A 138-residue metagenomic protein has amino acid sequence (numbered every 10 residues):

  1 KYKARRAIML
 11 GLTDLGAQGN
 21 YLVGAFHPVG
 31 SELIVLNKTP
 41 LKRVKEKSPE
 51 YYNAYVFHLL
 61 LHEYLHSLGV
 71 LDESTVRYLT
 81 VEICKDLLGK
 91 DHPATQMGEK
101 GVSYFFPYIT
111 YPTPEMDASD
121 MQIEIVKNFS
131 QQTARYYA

Functional and structural regions predicted by a protein language model:
K1-K45, L71-A138: Metalloprotease/metallohydrolase-associated module, dominated by Zn2+-dependent proteases
V35-L61: Short acidic, glycine/tyrosine-flanked loop/strand segments centered on an H-E-D-like triad
A54-E73, R77-Y78: Active-site recognition of the HExxH zinc-binding catalytic motif
